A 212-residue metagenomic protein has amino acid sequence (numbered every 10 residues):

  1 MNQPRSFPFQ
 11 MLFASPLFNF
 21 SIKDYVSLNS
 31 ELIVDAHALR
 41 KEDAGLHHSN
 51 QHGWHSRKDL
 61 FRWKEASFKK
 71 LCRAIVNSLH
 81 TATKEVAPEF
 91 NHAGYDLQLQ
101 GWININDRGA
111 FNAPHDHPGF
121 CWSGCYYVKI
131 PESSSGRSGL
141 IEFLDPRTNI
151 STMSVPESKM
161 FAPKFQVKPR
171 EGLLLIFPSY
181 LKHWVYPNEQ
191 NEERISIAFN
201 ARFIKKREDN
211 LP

Functional and structural regions predicted by a protein language model:
N2-N91, F111: Non-heme Fe(II)/2-oxoglutarate
A14-P16, L97-L99, F120-W122, E193-I195: Residues at beta-strand starts and edge strands
I75-L79, P163, R170-G172, H183: Hydrophobic, well-ordered secondary-structure segments that either form specific early membrane-associated helices used
E85-R108: Hydrophobic beta-strand-centered segment that forms part of the acyl-chain substrate-binding groove
Q100-I176, F203, R207-N210: Catalytic core of non-heme Fe(II) oxygenases with the double-stranded beta-helix
N112-H115, H183-Q190: Short beta-strand His + acidic residue motifs that chelate non-heme Fe in jelly-roll/DSBH and cupin folds
E189-P212: C-terminal/domain-terminus segments
